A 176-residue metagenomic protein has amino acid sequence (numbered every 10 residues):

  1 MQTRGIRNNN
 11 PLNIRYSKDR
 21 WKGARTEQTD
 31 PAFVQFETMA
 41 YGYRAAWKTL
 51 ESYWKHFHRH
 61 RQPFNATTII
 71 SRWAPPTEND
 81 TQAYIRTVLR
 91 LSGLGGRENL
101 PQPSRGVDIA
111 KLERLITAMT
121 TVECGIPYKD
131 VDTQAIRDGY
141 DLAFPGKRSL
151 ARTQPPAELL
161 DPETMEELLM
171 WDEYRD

Functional and structural regions predicted by a protein language model:
M1-D176: Cell-wall polysaccharide-cleaving catalytic domain and substrate-binding groove, primarily in peptidoglycan/chitin
